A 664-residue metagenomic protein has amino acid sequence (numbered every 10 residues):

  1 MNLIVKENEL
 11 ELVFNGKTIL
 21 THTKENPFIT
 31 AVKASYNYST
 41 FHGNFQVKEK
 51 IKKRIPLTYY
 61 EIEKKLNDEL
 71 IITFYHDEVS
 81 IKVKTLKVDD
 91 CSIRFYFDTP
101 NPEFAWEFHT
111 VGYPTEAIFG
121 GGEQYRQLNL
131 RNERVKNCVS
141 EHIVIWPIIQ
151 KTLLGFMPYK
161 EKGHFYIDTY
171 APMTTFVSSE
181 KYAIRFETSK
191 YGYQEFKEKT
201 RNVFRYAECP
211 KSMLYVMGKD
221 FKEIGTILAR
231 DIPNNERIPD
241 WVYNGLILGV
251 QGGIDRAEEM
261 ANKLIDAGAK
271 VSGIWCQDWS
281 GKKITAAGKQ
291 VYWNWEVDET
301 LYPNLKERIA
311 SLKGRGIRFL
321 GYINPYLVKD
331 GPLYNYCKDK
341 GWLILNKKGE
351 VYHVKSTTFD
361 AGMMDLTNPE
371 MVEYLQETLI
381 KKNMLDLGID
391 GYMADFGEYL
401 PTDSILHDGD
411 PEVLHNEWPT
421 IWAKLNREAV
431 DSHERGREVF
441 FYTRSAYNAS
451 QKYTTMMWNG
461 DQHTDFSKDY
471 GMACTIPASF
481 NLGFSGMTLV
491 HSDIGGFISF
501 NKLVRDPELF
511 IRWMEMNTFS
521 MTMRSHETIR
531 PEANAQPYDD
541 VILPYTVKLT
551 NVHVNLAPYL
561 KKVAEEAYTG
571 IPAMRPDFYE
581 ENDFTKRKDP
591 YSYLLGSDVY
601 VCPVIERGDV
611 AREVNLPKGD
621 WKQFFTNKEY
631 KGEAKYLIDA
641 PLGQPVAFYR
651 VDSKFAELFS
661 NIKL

Functional and structural regions predicted by a protein language model:
M1-P239, G249-V250, A261-D266, F578-E580 (+1 more regions): Catalytic and substrate-binding clefts that recognize carbohydrates or anionic sugar/phosphate headgroups
E161-H164, A171-M173, P233-N234, M260-L264 (+10 more regions): Generic recognition of flexible, low-complexity loop/linker segments
F176-V177, A183-R185, G245, S272-C276 (+7 more regions): Structural recognition of the beta-strand scaffold that forms the well-ordered cores of secreted hydrolase catalytic
R237-H407: Aromatic-lined carbohydrate-binding/catalytic grooves of carbohydrate-active enzymes
I247-G268, S311-I317, Y322-Y326, E370-E373 (+3 more regions): Gly/Pro-rich turn-and-neighbor structural signature
D278-S280, A287-H353, D408-F440, R444 (+6 more regions): Active-site-proximal helices and loops of the catalytic beta/alpha 8
N335-V354, D465-L489, R505-F519, M523: Flexible glycine/proline-rich, aromatic-decorated loop/lid segments
E428-V439, A446-N459, L482-S492, F497-L664: Catalytic core of carbohydrate-active enzymes
